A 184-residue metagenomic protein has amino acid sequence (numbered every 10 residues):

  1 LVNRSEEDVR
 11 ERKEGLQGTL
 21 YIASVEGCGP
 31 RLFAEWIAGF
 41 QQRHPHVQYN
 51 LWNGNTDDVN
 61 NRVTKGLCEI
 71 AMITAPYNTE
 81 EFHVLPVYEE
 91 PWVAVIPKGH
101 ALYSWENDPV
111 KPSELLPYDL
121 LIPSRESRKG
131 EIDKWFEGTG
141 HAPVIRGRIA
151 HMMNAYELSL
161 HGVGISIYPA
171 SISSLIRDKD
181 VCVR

Functional and structural regions predicted by a protein language model:
L1-K13: Alpha-helical linker/hinge and terminal dimerization helices associated with HTH transcriptional regulators
R12, E35-G39, T56-I96, S104-E106 (+3 more regions): Short beta-strand-centered segments that line the small-molecule binding cleft or hinge of alpha/beta clamshell
Q17-E80, G140, I149: Central regulatory/effector-binding core of bacterial HTH transcription factors
Q42-R43, A170-K179: C-terminal effector-binding regulatory domain of bacterial HTH transcription factors
N55, K111, A150-H151, P169: Short loop/turn segments at beta->alpha junctions
V59-N60, N154-Y156, S173: Short, hydrophobic alpha-helical packing/hinge segments within bilobed ligand-binding/sensory domains
A75-P76, K98-G99, P169-I172: Short secondary-structure boundary segments
Y103-W105, V110-P112, Y118-T139, A170: Secondary-structure junction motif
